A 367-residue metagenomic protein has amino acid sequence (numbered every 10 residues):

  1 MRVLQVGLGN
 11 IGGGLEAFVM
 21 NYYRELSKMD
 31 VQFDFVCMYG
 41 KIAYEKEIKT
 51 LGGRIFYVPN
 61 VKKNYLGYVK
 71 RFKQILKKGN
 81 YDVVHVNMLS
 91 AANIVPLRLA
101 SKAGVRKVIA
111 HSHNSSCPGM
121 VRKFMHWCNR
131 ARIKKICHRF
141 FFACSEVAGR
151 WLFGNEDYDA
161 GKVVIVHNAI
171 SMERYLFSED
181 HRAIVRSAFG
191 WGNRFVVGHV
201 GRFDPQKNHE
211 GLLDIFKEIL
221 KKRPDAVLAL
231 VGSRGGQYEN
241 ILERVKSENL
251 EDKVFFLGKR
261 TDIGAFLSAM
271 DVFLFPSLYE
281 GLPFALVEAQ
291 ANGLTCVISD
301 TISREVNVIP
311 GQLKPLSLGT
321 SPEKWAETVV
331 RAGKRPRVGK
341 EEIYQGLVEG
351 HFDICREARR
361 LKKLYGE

Functional and structural regions predicted by a protein language model:
Q5-K70, R234-Y238, L364: N-terminal strand-loop element at the rim of the active site of nucleotide-sugar-dependent glycosyltransferases
G13-N21, F195, H199-E218, E239-N240: A conserved mid-protein helix/loop that constitutes part of the nucleotide-sugar donor-binding site
F35-C37, L286, T295-D300, E305: Short hydrophobic beta-strand element within catalytic cores of glycosyltransferases and related nucleotide-activated
L89, K259, L278: Aromatic "clamp/platform" in nucleotide-sugar-dependent glycosyltransferases that forms part of the donor/acceptor
I136-L176: A short, active-site helix/loop in glycosyltransferases that binds the activated sugar's phosphate group
L176-G190, E243: A short helix/loop element that forms part of the nucleotide-sugar donor recognition site in Leloir-type
Q237-N240, E251-R260, F266: Active-site donor-binding acidic/aromatic loop of nucleotide-activated sugar and phosphosugar transferases involved
E305-K334: Change "using UDP/GDP/dTDP sugars" to "using nucleotide sugars
